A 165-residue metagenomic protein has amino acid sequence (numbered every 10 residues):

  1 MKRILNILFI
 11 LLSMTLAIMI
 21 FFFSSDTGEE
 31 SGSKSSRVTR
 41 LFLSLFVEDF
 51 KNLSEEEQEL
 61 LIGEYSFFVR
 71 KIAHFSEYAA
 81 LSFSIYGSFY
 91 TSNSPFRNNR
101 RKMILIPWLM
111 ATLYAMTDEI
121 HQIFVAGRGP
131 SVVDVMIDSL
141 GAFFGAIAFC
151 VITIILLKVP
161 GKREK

Functional and structural regions predicted by a protein language model:
M1-F83: "…centered on the first transmembrane helix and the immediately adjacent amphipathic helix/loop
L5-L12, K102-I106, M110, V133 (+1 more regions): Alpha-helical transmembrane segments of integral membrane proteins
T15-I20, M103-I123: Small-polar-interrupted transmembrane alpha-helices in polytopic inner-membrane proteins
R37-F42, I155-K165: Membrane-proximal cytoplasmic C-terminal regulatory module of class A 7TM GPCRs
E56-L60, P95-R101: Helix-boundary and loop/linker segments of multi-pass membrane transporters
Y78-N93, G141-L156: Membrane-interfacial alpha-helical segments at the cytosolic side of multi-pass membrane proteins
N93-N99, P160-K165: Membrane-interfacial, low-structure loops and terminal tails that flank and connect transmembrane helices in multi-pass
A115-S139: Interfacial helix-loop-helix junctions of multi-pass membrane proteins
